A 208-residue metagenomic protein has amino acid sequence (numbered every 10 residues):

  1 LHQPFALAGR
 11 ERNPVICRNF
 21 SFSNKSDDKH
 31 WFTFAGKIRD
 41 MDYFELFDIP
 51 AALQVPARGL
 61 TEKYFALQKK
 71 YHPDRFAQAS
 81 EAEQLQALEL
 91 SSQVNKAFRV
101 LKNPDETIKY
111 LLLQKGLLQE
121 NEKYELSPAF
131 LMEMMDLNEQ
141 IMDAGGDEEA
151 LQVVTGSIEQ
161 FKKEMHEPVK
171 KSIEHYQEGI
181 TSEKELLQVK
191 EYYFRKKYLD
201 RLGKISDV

Functional and structural regions predicted by a protein language model:
H2-Q3, H30: Low-complexity, intrinsically disordered or signal/transmembrane-proximal segments
L7-R10: Short Gly/Ser/Thr- and charged-rich N-terminal loops/segments that act as flexible capping/hinge elements
N13-P14: Periodic, rod-like helical contexts
F22-N24, W31-V208: C-terminal accessory/regulatory regions appended to core domains
